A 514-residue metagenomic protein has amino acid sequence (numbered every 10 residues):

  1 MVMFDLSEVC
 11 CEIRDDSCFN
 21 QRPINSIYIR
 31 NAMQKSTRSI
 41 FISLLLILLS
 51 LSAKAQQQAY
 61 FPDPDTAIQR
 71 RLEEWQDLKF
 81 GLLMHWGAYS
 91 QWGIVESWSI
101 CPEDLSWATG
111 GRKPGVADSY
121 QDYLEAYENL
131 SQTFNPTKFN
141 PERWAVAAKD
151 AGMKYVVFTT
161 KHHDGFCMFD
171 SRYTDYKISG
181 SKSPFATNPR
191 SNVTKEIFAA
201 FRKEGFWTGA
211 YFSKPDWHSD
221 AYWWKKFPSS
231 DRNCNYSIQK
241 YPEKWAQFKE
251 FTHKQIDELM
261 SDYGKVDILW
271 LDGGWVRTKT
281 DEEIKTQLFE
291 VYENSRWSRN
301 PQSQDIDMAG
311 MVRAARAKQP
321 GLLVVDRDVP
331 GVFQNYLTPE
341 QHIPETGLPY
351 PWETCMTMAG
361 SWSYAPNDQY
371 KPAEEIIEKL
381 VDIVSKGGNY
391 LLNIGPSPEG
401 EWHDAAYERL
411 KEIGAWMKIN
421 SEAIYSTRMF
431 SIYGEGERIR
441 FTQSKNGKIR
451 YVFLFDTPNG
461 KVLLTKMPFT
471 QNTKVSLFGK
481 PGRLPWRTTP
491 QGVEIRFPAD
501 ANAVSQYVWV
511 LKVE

Functional and structural regions predicted by a protein language model:
M1-M3: Methionine residue identity
C10-S17, Q21: Intrinsically disordered, low-complexity proline-rich regions
N25, R38, L48, Y89: Alpha-helical and His/Cys-centered functional microenvironments
N31-F41: Bacterial N-terminal signal peptides that target proteins for export
L45-K54: Hydrophobic h-region of N-terminal signal peptides that target proteins for export in Gram-negative bacteria
Q56-E514: Mature catalytic domains of secreted/periplasmic carbohydrate-active enzymes
